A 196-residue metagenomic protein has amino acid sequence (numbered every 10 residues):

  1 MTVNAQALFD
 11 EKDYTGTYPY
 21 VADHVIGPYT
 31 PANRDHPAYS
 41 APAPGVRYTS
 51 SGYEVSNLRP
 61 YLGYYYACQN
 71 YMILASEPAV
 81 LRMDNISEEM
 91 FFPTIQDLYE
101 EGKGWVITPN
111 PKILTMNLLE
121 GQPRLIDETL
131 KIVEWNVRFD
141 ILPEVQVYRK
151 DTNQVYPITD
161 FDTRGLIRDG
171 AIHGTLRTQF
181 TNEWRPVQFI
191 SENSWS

Functional and structural regions predicted by a protein language model:
M1-V25, Q122-S196: Exposed beta-sheet edge and beta->alpha loop/turn motif
P28-I113: Core segments of small alpha/beta cavity-forming domains
K112-P123: Long, compositionally biased
